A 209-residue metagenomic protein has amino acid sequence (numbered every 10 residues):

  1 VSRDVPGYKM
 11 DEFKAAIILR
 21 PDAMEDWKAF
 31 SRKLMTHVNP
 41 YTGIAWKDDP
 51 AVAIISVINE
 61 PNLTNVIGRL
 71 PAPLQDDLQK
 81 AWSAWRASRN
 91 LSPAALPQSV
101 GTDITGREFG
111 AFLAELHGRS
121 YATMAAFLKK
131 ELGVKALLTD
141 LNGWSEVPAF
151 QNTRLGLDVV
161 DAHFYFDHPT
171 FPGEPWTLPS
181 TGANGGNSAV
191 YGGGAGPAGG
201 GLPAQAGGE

Functional and structural regions predicted by a protein language model:
V1-L157, F166-T170, N187: Active-site mouth of glycoside hydrolases
E146-A204: Extended hydrophobic/aromatic segments used for targeting, binding, or gating
E209: Short acidic/histidine-rich active-site segments
